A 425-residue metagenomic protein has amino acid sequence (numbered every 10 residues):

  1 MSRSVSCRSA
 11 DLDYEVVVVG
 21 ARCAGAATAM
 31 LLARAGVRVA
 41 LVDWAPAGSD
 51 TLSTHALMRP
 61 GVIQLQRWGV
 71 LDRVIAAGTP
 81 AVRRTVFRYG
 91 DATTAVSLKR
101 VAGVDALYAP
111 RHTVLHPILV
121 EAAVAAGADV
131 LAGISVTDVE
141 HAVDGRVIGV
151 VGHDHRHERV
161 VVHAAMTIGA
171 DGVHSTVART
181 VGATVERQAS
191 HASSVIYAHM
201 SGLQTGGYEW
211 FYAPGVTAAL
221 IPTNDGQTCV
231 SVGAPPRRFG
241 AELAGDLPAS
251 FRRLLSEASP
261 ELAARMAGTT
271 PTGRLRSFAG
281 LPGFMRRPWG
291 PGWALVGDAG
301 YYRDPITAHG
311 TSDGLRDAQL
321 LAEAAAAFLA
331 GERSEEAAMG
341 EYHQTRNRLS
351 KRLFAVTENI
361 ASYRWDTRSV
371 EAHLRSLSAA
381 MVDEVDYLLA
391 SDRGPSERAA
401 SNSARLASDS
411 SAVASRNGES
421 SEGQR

Functional and structural regions predicted by a protein language model:
R8-A24: Beta1/beta-strand and adjacent pyrophosphate-binding region of the FAD-binding site in flavoprotein oxidoreductases
A10-D13, I63, P80-A81, V86-T180 (+2 more regions): Conserved N-terminal helical subregion
V19, A33-S53: Glycine-rich FAD pyrophosphate-binding loop
A24, A47, H174: Conserved Rossmann-like nucleotide-cofactor binding loop
L52-Y89: N-terminal FAD cofactor-binding segment of flavoenzymes
V151-H153, E158-V160, A170-A263: Conserved FAD-binding catalytic core of PHBH/FMO-like flavoproteins
L243-A330, E336: FAD/FMN-dependent oxidoreductases across multiple families
E323-R425: C-terminal helical "tail/cap" subdomain of flavin- and related membrane-associated enzymes
